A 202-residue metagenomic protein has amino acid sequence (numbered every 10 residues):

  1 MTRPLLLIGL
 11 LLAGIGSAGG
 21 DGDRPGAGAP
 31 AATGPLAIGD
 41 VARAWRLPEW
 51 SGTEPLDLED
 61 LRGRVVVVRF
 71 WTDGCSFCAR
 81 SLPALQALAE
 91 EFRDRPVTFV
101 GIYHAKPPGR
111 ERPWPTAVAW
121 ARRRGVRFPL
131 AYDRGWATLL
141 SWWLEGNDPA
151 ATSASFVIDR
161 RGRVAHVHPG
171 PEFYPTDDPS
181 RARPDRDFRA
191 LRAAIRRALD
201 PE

Functional and structural regions predicted by a protein language model:
L5-G14: Bacterial N-terminal signal peptides
G22-L58: N-terminal "domain-start" segment that seeds a small globular fold
L47, T72, H104: Active-site loop/turn elements of alpha/beta-hydrolase fold enzymes, especially the short glycine-/histidine-rich
L56-A79: Short active-site neighborhood of thiol/selenol oxidoreductases, capturing the structured segment around
V67-V68, F99, S155: Hydrophobic beta-strand anchors of alpha/beta hydrolase catalytic cores
A79-R124, G135-S141: Structural microenvironment flanking redox-active thiols in thiol-disulfide oxidoreductases
A117-R160: Short, internal strand/loop/helix patches that form the active-site neighborhood or redox-interaction surface
A151-E202: Thiol-/selenol-based redox modules, centered on thioredoxin-like and closely related oxidoreductase domains
